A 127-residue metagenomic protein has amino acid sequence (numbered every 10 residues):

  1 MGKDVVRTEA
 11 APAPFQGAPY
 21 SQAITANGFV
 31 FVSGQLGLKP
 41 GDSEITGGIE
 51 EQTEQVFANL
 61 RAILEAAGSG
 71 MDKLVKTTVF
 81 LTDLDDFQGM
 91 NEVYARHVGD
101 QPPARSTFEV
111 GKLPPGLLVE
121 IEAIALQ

Functional and structural regions predicted by a protein language model:
M1-A58, A62-V75, L81-Q127: N-terminal presequence-like segments and the immediate start of the first folded domain
